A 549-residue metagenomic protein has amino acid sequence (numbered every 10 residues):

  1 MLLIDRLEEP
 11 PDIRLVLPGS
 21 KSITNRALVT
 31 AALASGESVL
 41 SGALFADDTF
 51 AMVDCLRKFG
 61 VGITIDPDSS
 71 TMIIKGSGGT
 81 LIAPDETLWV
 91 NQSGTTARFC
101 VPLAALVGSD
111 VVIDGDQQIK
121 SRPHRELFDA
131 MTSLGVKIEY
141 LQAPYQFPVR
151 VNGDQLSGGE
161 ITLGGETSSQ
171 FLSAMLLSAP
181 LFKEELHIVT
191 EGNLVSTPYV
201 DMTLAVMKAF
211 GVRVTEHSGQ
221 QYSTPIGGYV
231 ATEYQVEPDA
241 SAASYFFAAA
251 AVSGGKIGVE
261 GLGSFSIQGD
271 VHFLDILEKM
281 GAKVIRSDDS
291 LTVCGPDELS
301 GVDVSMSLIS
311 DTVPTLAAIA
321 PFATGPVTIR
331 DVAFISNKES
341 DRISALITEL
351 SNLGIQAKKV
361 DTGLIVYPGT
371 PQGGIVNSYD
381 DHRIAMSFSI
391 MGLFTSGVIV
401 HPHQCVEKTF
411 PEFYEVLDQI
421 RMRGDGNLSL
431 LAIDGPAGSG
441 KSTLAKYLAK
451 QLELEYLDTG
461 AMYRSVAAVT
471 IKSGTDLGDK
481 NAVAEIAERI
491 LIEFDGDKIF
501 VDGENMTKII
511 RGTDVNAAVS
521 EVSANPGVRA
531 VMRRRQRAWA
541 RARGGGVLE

Functional and structural regions predicted by a protein language model:
M1-N427, L448: Structural preference for solvent-exposed beta-strand-turn elements and adjacent flexible terminal/loop segments within
L141, L452-A468: Short beta-strand-centered segment that lines the nucleotide-binding/catalytic pocket of NTP-utilizing
L431-I433: Hydrophobic anchor at the beta1->P-loop junction of P-loop NTPases
P436: P-loop (Walker A) phosphate-binding loop of NTP-binding proteins
S439: ATP-binding Walker
S442: Walker A/P-loop
A461-G545: ATP-dependent small-molecule kinase phosphotransfer cores that center on conserved nucleotide phosphate-binding segments
